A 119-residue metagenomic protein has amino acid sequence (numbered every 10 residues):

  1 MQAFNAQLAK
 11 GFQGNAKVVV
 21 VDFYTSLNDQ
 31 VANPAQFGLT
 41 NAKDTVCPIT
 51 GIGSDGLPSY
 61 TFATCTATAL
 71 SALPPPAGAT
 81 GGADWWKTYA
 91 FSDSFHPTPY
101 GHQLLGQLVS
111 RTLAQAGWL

Functional and structural regions predicted by a protein language model:
F4-L8, V20, G101-L105, V109: Stable alpha-helical elements in mature extracytoplasmic
G11, V18-D93: Mobile gating loops/cap/lid regions near enzyme active sites that modulate substrate access
T98: Short, conserved phosphate/pyrophosphate- and ester-handling motifs at nucleotide-, phospho-/glycolipid
L108-A116: C-terminal alpha-helix
